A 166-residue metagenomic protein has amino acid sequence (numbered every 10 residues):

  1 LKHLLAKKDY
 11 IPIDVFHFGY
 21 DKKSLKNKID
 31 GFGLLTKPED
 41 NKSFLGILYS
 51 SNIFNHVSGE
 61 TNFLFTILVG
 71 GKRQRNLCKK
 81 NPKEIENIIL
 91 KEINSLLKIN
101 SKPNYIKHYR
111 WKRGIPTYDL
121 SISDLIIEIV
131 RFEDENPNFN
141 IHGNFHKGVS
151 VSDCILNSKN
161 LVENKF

Functional and structural regions predicted by a protein language model:
L1, Y118, V151-S152: Short glycine-/acidic-enriched loop or helix-start segments at secondary-structure transitions that form or flank
L1-F65, G70-C78, K83, S95-L96: Mid-domain catalytic core of redox enzymes that form a hydrophobic substrate pocket/lid adjacent to a catalytic redox
F32, S51, L90, S158-K159: Residues within alpha-helical segments
H56, I115, G148: Flexible, glycine-rich phosphate/dinucleotide-binding loops and adjacent beta-alpha linkers at cofactor/substrate
F65-T66, V130-V149, D153-N157, L161: Short FAD-binding loop at a beta-strand-to-alpha-helix junction that anchors the flavin cofactor in diverse
K72, E86-D134: Flavin (FAD/FMN) cofactor-binding core of flavoprotein oxidoreductases
K80-I88, D153: A generic alpha-helix signature
L97, V162-F166: Short, hydrophobic alpha-helical segments
